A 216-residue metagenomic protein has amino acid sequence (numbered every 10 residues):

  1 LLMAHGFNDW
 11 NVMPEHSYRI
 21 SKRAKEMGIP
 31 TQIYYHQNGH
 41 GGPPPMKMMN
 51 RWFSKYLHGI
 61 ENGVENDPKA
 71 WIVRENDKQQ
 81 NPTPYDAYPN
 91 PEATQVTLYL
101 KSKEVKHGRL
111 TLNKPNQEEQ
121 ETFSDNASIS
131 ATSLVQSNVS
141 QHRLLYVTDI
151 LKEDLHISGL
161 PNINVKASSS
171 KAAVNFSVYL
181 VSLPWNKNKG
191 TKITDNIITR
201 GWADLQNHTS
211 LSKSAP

Functional and structural regions predicted by a protein language model:
L1, E15, K22-R23, K101 (+1 more regions): C-terminal His-loop and adjacent cap/lid subdomain of alpha/beta-hydrolase
M3-H5, D9: Short beta-strand/loop motif that positions the catalytic acidic residue of the alpha/beta-hydrolase fold
W10-H16: Conserved alpha/beta-hydrolase "acid-adjacent" motif
R19-K22, R51: Alpha-helical scaffolding segments of alpha/beta enzyme cores, especially the outer helices of TIM-barrel or partial
K25-G41: Catalytic histidine neighborhood in serine/cysteine hydrolases with alpha/beta-hydrolase-type architecture
Y34, G41-P216: C-terminal, loop-rich substrate-recognition/catalytic regions characterized by aromatic stacking residues
